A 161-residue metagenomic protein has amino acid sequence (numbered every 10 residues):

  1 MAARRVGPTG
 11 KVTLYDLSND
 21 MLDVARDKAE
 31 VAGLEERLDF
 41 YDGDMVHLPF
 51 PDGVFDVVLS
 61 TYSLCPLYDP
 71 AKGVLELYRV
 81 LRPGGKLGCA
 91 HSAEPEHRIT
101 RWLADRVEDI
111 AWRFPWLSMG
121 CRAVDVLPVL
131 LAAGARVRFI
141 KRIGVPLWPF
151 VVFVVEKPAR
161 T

Functional and structural regions predicted by a protein language model:
M1-H47: Class I SAM-dependent methyltransferase SAM/SAH-binding core
P8-T9, L81-L87: Short glycine-dipeptide loop
Y15, T61-L64, A90: Residues lining the SAM
G43-V58: A short acidic, Gly/Pro-enriched loop at the edge of an enzyme's catalytic core that lines a small-molecule cofactor
D56-D69: A short SAM/SAH-binding and catalytic strip from SAM-dependent methyltransferases
A71-P83: A short glycine-rich, Lys/Arg-flanked "PGG" loop and its adjoining helix->strand segment in the class I
L75, G88-P146: C-terminal alpha-helical "lid/dimerization" subdomain adjacent to the S-adenosyl-L-methionine
V152-T161: C-terminal lobe and adjacent flexible extensions of AdoMet/dcAdoMet transferase-like proteins
